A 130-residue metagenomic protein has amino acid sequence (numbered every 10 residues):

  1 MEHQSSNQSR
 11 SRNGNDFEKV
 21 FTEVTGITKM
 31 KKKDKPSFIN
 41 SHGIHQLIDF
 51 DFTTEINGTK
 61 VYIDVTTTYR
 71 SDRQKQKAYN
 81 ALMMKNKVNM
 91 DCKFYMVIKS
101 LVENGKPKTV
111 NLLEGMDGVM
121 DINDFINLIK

Functional and structural regions predicted by a protein language model:
M1-S41: Acidic-basic catalytic patches of nuclease active cores, encompassing PD-(D/E)XK and other metal-cofactor nuclease
S6-Q8, D64-Y69: Surface-exposed cleft-lining segments at the edges of enzyme active sites
H45-D49: Short, flexible loop/turn motifs enriched in small residues
F52-T67, K77: Conserved catalytic cores of phosphodiester-cleaving nucleases, focusing on short active-site segments
K60-Y62, M90-I98, D117: Hydrophobic beta-strand segments of well-ordered beta-sheets in folded domains
T67-D72, L101-N104: Short acidic, S/G/P-rich loop/turn micro-motifs used as interaction or catalytic elements
R70-D91, Y95: Short, charged, amphipathic alpha-helix that recurs within catalytic cores of restriction-modification and other
M96-K130: Domain-level recognition of nuclease-like catalytic cores that cleave nucleotide substrates
